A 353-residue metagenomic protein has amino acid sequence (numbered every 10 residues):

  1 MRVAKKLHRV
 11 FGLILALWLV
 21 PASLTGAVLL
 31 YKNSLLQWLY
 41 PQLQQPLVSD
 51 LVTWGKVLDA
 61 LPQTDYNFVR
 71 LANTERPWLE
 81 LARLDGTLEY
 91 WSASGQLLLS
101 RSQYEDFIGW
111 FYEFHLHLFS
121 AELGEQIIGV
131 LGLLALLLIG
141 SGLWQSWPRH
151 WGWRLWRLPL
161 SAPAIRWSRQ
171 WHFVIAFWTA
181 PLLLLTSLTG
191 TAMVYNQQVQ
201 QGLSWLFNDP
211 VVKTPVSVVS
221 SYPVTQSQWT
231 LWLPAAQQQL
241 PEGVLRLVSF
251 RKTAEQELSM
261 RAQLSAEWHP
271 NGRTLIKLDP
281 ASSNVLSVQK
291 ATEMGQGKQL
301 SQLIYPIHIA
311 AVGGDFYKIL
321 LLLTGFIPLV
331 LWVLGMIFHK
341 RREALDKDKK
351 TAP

Functional and structural regions predicted by a protein language model:
M1-P353: Conserved histidines in hydrophobic membrane contexts and catalytic metal-binding motifs
